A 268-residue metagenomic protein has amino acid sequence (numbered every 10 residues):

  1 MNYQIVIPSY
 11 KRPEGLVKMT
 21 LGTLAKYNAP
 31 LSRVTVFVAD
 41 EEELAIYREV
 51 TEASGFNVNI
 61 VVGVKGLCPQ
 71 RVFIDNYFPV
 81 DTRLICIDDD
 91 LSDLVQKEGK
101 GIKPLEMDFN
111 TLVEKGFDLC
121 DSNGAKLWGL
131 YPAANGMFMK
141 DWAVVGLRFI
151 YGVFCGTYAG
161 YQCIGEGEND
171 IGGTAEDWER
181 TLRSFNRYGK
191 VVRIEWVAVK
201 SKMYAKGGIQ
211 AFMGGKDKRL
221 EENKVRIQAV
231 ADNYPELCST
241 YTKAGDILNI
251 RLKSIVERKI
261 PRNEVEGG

Functional and structural regions predicted by a protein language model:
N2-V6, T35, E179: Cell-envelope/extracellular polymer assembly enzymes that use nucleotide-activated donors
I7, R12-N28, E43-V50: Short, well-formed alpha-helical segments that are part of the catalytic scaffolds of diverse glycosyltransferases
Y10-R12, G66, D90-S92, A133-G136 (+1 more regions): Short, solvent-exposed loop/turn segments at secondary-structure junctions
R12-T20, G172-T174, W178-G268: C-terminal catalytic/acceptor-binding lobe
L16-K18, A45-E49, V95-E98, F138-V144 (+2 more regions): A short acidic (Asp/Glu
F37-I87, S92-L105: Active-site-proximal specificity loops/subdomain of glycosyltransferases
R83-D88, K126-Y131, V191-E195, S239-T242: A structural signal for short, well-ordered beta-strand segments and their strand-loop junctions that often border
L94-E179: Conserved catalytic core of nucleotide-sugar-dependent glycosyltransferases
